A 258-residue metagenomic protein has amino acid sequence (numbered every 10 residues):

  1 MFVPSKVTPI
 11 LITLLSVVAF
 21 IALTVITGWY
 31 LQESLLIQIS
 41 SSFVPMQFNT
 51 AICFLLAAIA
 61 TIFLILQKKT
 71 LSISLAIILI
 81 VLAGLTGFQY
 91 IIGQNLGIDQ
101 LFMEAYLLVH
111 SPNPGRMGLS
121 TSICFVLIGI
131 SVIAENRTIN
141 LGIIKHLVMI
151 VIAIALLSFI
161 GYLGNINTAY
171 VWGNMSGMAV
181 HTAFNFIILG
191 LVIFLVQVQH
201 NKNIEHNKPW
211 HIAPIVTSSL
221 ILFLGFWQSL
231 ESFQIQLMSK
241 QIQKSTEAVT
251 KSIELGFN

Functional and structural regions predicted by a protein language model:
M1-V17, N207-I212: N-terminal membrane topogenic signal
L11-V25, A76-V81, V148-A153, V216-L220: Alpha-helical transmembrane segments
F20-W29, V81-D99, A153-N165, F226-E231: C-terminal TM-helix exit segments that contain a strictly Trp-centered aromatic cap at the helix terminus
I39-N49, M103-T121, W172-N185: Short aromatic-rich membrane-water interface segments that cap or initiate transmembrane helices in multi-pass membrane
F48-I65, R116-A134, H181-Q199: Hydrophobic cores of alpha-helical transmembrane segments in multi-pass inner/ER membrane proteins, independent
L64-I73, E135-I144, N201-N207: Membrane-interface helix-boundary motifs at transmembrane edges
K208-Q234: Extreme N-terminal signal-anchor transmembrane helix of membrane signaling/transducer proteins, especially in bacteria
G225-N258: Juxtamembrane extracytoplasmic/periplasmic/luminal helical "stalk" adjacent to the first N-terminal
